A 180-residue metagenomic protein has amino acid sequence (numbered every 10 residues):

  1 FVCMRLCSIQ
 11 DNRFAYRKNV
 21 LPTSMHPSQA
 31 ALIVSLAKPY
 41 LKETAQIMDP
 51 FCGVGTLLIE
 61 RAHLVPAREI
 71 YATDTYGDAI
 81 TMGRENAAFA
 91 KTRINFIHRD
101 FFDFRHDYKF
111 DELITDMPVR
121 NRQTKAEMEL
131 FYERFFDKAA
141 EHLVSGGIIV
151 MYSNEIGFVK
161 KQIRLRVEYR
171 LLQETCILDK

Functional and structural regions predicted by a protein language model:
F1-K180: Class I S-adenosyl-L-methionine-dependent methyltransferase catalytic core
